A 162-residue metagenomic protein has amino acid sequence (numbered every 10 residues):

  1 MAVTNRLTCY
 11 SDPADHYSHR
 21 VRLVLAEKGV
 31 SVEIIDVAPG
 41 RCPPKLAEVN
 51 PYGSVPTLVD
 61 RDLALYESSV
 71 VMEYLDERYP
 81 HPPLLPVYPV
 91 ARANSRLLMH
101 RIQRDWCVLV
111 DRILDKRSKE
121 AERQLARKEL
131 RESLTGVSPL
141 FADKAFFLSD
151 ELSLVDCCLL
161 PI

Functional and structural regions predicted by a protein language model:
M1-P139, A145-F147: GST-like domain detector, emphasizing the conserved glutathione-binding G-site in the N-terminal thioredoxin-like
S149-I162: GST superfamily/GST-like fold recognition
